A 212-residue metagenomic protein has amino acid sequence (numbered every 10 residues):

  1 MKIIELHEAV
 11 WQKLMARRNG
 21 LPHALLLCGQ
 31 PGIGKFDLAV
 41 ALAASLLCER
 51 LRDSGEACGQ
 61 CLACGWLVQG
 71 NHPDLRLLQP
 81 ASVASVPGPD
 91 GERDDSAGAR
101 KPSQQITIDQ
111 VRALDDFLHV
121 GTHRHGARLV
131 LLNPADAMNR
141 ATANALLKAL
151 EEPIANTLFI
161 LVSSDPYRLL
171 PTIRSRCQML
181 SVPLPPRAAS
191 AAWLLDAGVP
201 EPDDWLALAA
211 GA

Functional and structural regions predicted by a protein language model:
M1-A141: Clamp-loader machinery-focused feature within the broader ASCE/P-loop NTPase space
E5, S85-G211: Non-catalytic interfacial helical region
